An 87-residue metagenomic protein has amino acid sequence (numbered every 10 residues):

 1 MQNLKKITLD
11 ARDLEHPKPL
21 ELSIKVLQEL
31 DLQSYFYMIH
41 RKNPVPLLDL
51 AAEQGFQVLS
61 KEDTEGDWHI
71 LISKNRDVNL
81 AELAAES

Functional and structural regions predicted by a protein language model:
M1-L30: An N-terminal amphipathic alpha-helical segment
L4-K6, Q33-Y37, D67: Intrinsic-disorder/low-complexity, polar/charged segments enriched in Ser/Thr/Lys/Arg/Asp/Glu/Gln
D10, I39, L71-S73: Residues in well-ordered beta-strands of folded domains
H16, V45, D77-N79: Generic "edge-of-domain/loop-turn" microfeature
P19, L48, L80-E82: Short acidic, gly/pro-rich beta-turn/loop elements at beta-sheet edges and active-site/ligand-binding grooves
L30, Y35-M38, D77-V78: An acidic-aromatic pocket/loop used at catalytic or ligand-binding sites
Y35-E62: Short, structured protein-protein interaction patches enriched in aromatics and acidic/basic residues, typified by
G55-S87: C-terminal edge-of-domain segments
